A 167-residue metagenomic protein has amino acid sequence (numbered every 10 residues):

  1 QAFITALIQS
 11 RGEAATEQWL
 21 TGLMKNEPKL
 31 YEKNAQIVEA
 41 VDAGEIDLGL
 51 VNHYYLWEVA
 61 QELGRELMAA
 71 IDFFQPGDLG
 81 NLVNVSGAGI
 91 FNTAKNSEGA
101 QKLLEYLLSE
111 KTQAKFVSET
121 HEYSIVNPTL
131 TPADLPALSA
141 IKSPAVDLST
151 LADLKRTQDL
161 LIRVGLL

Functional and structural regions predicted by a protein language model:
Q1-I46, L79: Extracytoplasmic ligand-binding site segments that recognize negatively charged/polar headgroups
I8-Q9, V83-N96, K115: A bilobed periplasmic-binding-protein/Venus flytrap-type ligand-binding module shared by bacterial periplasmic
A15, E122-L167: An extracytoplasmic/periplasmic, membrane-proximal ligand-sensing/linker region
L20-M24, L30, E66-N92: Periplasmic-binding protein-like
I37-V38, I46, L56, A100 (+1 more regions): Short, hydrophobic alpha-helical packing/hinge segments within bilobed ligand-binding/sensory domains
L48-M68: A ligand-binding cleft/hinge motif common to bilobed small-molecule-binding domains
L103: Substrate/cofactor-recognition hotspot
Y106-L130: Periplasmic-binding protein-like
